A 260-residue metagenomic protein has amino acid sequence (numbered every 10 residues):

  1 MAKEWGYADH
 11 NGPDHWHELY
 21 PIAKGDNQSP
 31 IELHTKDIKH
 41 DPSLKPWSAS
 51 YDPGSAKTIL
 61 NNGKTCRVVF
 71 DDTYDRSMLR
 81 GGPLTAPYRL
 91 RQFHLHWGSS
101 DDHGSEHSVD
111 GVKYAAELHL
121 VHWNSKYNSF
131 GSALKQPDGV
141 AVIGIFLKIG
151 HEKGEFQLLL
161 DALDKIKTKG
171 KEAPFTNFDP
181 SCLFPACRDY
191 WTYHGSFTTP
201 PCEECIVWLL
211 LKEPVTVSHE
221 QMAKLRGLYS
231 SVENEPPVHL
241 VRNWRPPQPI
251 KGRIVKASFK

Functional and structural regions predicted by a protein language model:
M1-K260: Alpha-carbonic anhydrase
